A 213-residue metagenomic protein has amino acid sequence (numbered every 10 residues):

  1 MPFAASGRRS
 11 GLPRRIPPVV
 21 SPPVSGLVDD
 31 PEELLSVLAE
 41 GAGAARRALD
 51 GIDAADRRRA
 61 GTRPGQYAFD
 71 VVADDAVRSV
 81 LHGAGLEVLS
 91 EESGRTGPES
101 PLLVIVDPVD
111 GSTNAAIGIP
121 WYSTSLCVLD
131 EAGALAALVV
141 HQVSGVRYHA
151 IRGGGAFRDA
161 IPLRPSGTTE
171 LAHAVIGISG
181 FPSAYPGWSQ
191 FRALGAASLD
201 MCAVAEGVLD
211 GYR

Functional and structural regions predicted by a protein language model:
P2-V109: N-terminal subdomain of lithium-sensitive/metallo-dependent phosphomonoesterases centered on the IMPase/IPPase/PAP
D70, G111-S112, I176, V204: Buried hydrophobic positions in well-ordered alpha/beta secondary-structure cores of metabolic enzymes
L86-E87, L102-V104, A136-L138, A174-V175 (+1 more regions): Structural motif
E87-E92, V106, A115, A193-G195 (+1 more regions): General beta-strand structural signal in soluble alpha/beta enzymes
S90, A150-I151, I161-T169: Short amphipathic beta-strand/extended segments with alternating polar/hydrophobic composition
E99-G153: DPxDG-like acidic metal-binding loop motif
R164-R213: An extended, acidic
